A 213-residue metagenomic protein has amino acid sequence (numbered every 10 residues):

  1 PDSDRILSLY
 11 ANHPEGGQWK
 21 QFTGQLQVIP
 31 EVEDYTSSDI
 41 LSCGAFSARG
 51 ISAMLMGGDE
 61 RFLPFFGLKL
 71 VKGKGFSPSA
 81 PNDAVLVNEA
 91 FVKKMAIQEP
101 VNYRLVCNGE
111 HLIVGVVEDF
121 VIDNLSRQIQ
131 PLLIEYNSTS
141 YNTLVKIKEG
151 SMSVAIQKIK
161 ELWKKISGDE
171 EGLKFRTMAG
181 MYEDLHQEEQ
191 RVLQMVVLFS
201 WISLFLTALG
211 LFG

Functional and structural regions predicted by a protein language model:
P1-G57: Membrane-proximal extracellular/periplasmic loop immediately following the first transmembrane helix
P1-L9, K69, R127-Q128, S138: Membrane-proximal juxtamembrane linkers immediately C-terminal to transmembrane helices
L9-P14, G50-I51, G75-N82, P131-N137 (+2 more regions): Short, contiguous acidic/charged loop-to-helix segments that flank catalytic cores in large enzymes
G17-D34, E89-K93, N108-L193: "Rare, low-scoring activations can occur in soluble or secreted enzymes where short amphipathic helices or signal
S37-I40, G73, F175-M178: Conserved beta-strand termini and adjacent loop/short-helix elements that scaffold enzyme active sites in alpha/beta
S42, I97-N102, S138-T139: A short, compositionally biased
S52-Q130: Hydrophobic secondary-structure segments that place a key small or acidic residue at a functional site
Q190-G213: Hydrophobic alpha-helical transmembrane segments of multi-pass inner-membrane transport and secretion
